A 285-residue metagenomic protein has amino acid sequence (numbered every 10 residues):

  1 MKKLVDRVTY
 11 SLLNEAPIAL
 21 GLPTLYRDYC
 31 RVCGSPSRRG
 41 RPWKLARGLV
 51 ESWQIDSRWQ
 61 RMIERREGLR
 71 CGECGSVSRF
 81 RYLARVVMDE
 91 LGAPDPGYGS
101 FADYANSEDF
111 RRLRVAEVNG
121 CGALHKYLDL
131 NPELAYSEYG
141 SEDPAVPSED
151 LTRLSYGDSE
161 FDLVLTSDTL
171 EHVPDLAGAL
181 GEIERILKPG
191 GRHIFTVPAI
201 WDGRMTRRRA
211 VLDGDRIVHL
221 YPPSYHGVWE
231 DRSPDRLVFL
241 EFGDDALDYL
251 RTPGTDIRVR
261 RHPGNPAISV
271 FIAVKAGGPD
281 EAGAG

Functional and structural regions predicted by a protein language model:
K3, N14-D28, V32-S35, A177-A284: S-adenosyl-L-methionine-dependent methyltransferase catalytic module, highlighting the catalytic core
L12-N106: N-terminal juxtadomain amphipathic helix that follows a signal peptide/anchor or precedes a small N-terminal auxiliary
S35-S37, S76-R79, G120-H125, G140-E142 (+4 more regions): Short, solvent-exposed loop/turn segments at secondary-structure junctions
R41-L45, R85, D129-L130, R204-R209: Short aromatic-enriched loop/helix-cap "lid" or pocket-rim segments at secondary-structure transitions that line
N106-R153, W201: Class I SAM-dependent methyltransferase SAM/SAH-binding core
L151-V164: A short acidic, Gly/Pro-enriched loop at the edge of an enzyme's catalytic core that lines a small-molecule cofactor
S155-G157, P174, G243: GHKL-family ATP-binding catalytic core of two-component histidine kinases
D162-P174: A short SAM/SAH-binding and catalytic strip from SAM-dependent methyltransferases
